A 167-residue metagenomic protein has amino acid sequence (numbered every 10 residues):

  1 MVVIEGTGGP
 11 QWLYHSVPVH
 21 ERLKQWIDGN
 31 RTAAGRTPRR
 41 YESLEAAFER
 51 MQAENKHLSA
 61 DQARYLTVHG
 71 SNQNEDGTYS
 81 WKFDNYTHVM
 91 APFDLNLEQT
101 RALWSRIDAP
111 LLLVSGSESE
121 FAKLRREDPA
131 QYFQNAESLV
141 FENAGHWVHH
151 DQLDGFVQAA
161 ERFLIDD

Functional and structural regions predicted by a protein language model:
M1, L113, S138-V140: Conserved beta-strand scaffold positions in the cores of enzyme catalytic domains, especially in NTP/NDP-utilizing
V2-R40: Flexible "cap/lid" loop of the alpha/beta hydrolase fold
G8-G9, S117-E120, G145-H146: Short, solvent-exposed loop/turn segments at secondary-structure junctions
H15-V19, R126-A130, L153-F156: Short, glycine/charged-enriched secondary-structure capping and boundary segments
G35-D94: Conserved alpha/beta-hydrolase catalytic His-Asp/Glu region
S71-Q131: Conserved serine/cysteine hydrolase catalytic core
F141-V157: Catalytic histidine-centered segment of alpha/beta-hydrolase-like enzymes
F156, A160, L164: Hydrophobic "lid"/C-terminal helical patch of Rossmann-like NAD(P)-dependent dehydrogenase/epimerase domains
